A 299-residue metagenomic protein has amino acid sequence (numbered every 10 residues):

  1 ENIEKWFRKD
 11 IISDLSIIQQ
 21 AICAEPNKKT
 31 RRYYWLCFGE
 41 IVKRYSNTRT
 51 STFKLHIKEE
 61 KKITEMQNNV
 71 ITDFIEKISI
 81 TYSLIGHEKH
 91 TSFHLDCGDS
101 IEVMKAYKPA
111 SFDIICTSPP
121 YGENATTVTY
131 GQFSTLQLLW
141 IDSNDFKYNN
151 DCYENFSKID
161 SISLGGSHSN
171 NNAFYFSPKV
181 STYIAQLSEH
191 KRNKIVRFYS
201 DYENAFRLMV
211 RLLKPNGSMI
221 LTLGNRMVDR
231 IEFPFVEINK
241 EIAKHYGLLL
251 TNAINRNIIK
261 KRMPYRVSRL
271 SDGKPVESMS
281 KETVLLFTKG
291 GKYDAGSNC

Functional and structural regions predicted by a protein language model:
N2-W6, K191-S200, T222-L223, M227-E237: Acceptor-substrate binding/catalytic loop of class I
R8-T117, G122-G131: SAM-dependent nucleic-acid methyltransferase catalytic core
C23-A24, K43, Q186, N193 (+2 more regions): A SAM-dependent methyltransferase catalytic signature shared across enzymes that methylate proteins
C37, I41, M227-D229, N239 (+1 more regions): C-terminal target-recognition/interaction regions appended to catalytic cores
Y121-L208: SAM-dependent methyltransferase catalytic-core segment centered on the flexible catalytic loop and adjoining short
L138-D142, G166-S177, E232-N255: Conserved Class I S-adenosyl-L-methionine
L213-P215: Helix-to-beta-strand junctions that scaffold the AdoMet/dcAdoMet cofactor pocket in Class I SAM-dependent enzymes
L248-G296: Class I S-adenosyl-L-methionine
